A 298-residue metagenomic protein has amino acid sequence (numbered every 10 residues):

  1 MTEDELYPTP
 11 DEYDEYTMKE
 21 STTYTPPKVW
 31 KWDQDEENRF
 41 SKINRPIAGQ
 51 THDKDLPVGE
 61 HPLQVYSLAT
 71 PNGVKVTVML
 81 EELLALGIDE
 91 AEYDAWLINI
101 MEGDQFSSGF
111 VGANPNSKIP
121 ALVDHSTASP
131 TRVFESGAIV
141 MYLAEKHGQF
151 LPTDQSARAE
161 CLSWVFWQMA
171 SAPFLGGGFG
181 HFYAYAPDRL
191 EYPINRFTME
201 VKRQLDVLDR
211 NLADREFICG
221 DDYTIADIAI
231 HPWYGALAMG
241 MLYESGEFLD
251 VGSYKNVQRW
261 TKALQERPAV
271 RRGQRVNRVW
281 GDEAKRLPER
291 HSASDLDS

Functional and structural regions predicted by a protein language model:
M1-N195, M199: GST-like domain detector, emphasizing the conserved glutathione-binding G-site in the N-terminal thioredoxin-like
T2-Y13, K19, S163-E266: GST-like fold's C-terminal all-alpha helical module
R39, R278-S298: Acidic/histidine-enriched, glycine/proline-rich intrinsically disordered or flexible terminal extensions
A138, N256, A269: Residue-level recognition of oxygen-bearing side chains
D154, G176, M241, Q274-N277: Short, flexible helix/strand-to-coil boundary loops that buttress conserved ligand/catalytic motifs in alpha/beta
